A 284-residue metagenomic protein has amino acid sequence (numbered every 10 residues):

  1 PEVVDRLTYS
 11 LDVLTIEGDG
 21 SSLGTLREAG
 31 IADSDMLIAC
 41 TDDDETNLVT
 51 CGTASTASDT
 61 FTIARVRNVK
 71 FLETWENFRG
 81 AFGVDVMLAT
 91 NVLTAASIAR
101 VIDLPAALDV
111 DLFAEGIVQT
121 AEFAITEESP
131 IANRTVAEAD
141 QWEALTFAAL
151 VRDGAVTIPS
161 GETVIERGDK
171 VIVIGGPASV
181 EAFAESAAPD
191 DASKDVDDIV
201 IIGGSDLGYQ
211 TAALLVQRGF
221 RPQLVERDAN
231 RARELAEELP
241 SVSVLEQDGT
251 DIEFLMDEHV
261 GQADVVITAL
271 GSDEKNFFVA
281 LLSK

Functional and structural regions predicted by a protein language model:
P1-K284: Cytosolic regulatory regions of ion transport systems
